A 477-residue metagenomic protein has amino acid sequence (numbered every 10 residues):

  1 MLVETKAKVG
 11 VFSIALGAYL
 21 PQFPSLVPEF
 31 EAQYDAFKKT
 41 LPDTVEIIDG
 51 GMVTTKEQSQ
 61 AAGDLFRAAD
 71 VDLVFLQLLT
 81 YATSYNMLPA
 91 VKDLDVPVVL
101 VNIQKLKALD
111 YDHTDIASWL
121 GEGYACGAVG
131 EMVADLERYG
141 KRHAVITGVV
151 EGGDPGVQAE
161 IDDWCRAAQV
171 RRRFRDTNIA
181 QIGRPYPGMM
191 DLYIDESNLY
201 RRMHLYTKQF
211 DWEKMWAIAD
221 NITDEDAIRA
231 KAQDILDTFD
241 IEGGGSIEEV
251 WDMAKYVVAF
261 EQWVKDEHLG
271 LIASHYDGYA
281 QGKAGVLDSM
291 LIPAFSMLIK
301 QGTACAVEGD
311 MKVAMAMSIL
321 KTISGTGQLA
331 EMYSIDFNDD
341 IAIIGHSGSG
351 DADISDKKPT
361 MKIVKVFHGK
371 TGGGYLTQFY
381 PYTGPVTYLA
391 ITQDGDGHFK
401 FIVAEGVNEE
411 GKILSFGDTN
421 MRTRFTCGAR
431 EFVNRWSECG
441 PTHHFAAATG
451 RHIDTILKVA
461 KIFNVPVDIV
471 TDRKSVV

Functional and structural regions predicted by a protein language model:
L2, A7-V9, K107-A232, L236-F239: Cap/lid and interdomain-hinge subdomains that line or gate substrate/regulatory clefts in soluble alpha/beta enzymes
E31-T55, R142-G148, L205-D211: Short beta-strand elements in bilobed, periplasmic/extracellular small-molecule ligand-binding domains
S59-V71, L88-A90, V257-D266: Short, well-structured alpha-helical segments in soluble
V71-T80, V99-V101, L269-H275: Periplasmic-binding protein-like
P89-I116, L120-A128, P293-E308: Short, acidic/small-residue loops that bind anionic groups at enzyme active sites
A232-I323: Long, internal scaffold/assembly segments composed of regular secondary structure
S296-S415: C-terminal catalytic subdomain
G369-V477: Extended hydrophobic packing segments that form well-structured cores
